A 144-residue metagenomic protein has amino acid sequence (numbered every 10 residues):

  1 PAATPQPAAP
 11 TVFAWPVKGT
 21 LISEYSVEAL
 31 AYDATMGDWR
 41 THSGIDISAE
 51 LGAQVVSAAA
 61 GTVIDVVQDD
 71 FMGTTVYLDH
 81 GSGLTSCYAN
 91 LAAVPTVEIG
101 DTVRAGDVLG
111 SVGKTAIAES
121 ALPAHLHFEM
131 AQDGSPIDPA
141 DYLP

Functional and structural regions predicted by a protein language model:
P1-M72, A105: Surface-exposed, glycine-biased beta-strand/turn segments
A14, K18-E24, H42-D46, T75-D79 (+3 more regions): Soluble periplasmic/extracytoplasmic beta-strand elements of cell-envelope proteins
E24, V66-V67, L91-V94, V112-T115: Residue-level recognition of beta-strand microenvironments
S26-V27, E50-G52, A60, Q68-D69 (+4 more regions): Solvent-exposed coil/turn segments that connect beta secondary-structure elements in extracytoplasmic/periplasmic
E50, L84-G106: Short histidine-centered loop motifs in beta-beta connectors
G52, G73-T74, E98, L126: Short loop/turn microsegments at loop-to-beta-strand junctions
S57-A93: Zn2+-dependent peptidoglycan hydrolase active-site motif and core
D101-P144: Conserved, short, structured surface segments that act as functional micro-motifs
